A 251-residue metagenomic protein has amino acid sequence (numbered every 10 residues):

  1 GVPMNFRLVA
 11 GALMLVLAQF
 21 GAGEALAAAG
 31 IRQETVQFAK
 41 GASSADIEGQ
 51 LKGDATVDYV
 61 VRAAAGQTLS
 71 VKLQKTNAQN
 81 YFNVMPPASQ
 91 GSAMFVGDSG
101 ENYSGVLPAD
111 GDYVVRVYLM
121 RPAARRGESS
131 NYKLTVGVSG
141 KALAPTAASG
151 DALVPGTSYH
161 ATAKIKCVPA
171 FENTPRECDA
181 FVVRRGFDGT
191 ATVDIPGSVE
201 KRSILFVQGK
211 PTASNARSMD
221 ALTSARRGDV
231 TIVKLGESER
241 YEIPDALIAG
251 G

Functional and structural regions predicted by a protein language model:
G1-M4: Short, Lys/Arg-enriched N-terminal segments with co-localized hydrophobic residues within the first ~10-30 amino acids
G11-G21: Bacterial N-terminal signal peptides
A27-E48, S149-T162: Short N-terminal segments immediately surrounding and downstream of signal-peptide cleavage
A28-Q37, Y59, Y113-T146: C-terminal edge strands of extracellular/lumenal beta-sandwich accessory domains
Q50-D112, R116-M120: Acidic, Ser/Thr/Pro-rich low-complexity intrinsically disordered segments
T68, N77-Y81, N131-K133, T190-T192 (+1 more regions): Exposed beta-strand and adjacent loop surfaces of beta-rich binding modules that mediate intermolecular recognition
L73, V106, R116-G137, T223-A225 (+1 more regions): Short, exposed beta-strand-loop hairpins at the edges of beta-sheets in extracellular/periplasmic proteins
A142-G251: Cysteine-centric segments in proteins
